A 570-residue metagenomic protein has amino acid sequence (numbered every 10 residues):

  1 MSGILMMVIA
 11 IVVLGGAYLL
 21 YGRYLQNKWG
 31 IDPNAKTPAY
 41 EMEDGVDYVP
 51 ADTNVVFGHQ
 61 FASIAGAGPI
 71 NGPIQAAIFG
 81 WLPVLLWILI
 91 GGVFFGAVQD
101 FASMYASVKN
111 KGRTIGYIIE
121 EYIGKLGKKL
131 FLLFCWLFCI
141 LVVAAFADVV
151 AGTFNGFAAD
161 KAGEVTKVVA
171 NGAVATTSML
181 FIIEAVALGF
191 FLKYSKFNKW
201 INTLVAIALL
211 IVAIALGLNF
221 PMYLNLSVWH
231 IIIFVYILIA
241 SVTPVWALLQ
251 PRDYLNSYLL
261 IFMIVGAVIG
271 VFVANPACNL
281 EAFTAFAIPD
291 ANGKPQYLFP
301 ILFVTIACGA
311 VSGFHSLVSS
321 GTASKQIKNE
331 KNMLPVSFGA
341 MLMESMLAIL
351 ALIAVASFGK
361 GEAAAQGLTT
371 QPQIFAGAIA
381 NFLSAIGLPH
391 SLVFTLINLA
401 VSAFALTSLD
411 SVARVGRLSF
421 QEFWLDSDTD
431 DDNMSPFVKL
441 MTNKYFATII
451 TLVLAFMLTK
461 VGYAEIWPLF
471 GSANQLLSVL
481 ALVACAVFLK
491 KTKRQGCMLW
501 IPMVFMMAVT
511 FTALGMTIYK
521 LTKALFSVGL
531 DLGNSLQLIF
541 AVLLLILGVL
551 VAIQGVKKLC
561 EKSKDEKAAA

Functional and structural regions predicted by a protein language model:
M1-A17, A206-W246, Q250-N256, I269-V273 (+5 more regions): A generic transmembrane alpha-helix motif of multi-pass inner-membrane proteins
S2, P69-I70, L82, L141-E164 (+12 more regions): Transmembrane helix-loop junctions in multi-pass membrane proteins
S2-L19, A76-S107, G116, A175-F181 (+5 more regions): Extracellular loop-to-transmembrane helix junctions
L14-E41, Q60, I90-G116, K193 (+2 more regions): Juxtamembrane transmembrane-helix boundary signature
G16-I70, S257, Y297, I301 (+1 more regions): Membrane-interface "cap" regions at the ends of multi-pass membrane proteins
A51-N110, E121-K125, V142, A147-A158 (+2 more regions): Membrane-interface helix-loop-helix modules in multi-pass membrane proteins
K125-I140, G339-S345, V393, E422-K460: Loop-to-transmembrane helix boundary motifs in multi-pass membrane proteins
V271-P289, G339-A378, S411: Extracellular/periplasmic helix-exit of transmembrane alpha-helices
